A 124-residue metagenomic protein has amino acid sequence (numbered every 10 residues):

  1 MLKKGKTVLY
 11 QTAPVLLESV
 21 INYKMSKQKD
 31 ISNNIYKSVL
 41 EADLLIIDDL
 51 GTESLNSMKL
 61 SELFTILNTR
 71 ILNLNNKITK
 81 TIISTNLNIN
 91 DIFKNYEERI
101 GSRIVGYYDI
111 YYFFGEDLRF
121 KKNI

Functional and structural regions predicted by a protein language model:
L2-E41: Short glycine-rich substrate-engagement loop in P-loop NTPases that contacts/grips substrate
L16-Y23, T52-I124: Replace "adjacent to P-loop NTPase cores in ATP/GTP-dependent enzymes" with "adjacent to NTP-binding cores
L44-I46, I82: Structural motif
D48-L50: Walker B catalytic acidic pair
